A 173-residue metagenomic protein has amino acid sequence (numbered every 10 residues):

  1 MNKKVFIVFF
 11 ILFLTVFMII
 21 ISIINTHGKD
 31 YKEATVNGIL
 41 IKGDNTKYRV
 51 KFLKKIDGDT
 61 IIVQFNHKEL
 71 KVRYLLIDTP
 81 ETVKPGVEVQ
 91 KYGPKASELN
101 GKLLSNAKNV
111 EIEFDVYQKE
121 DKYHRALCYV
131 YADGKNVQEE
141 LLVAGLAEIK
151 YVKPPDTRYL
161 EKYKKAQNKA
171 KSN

Functional and structural regions predicted by a protein language model:
N2-N173: Small beta-barrel nucleic-acid-binding modules, primarily SNase/OB-fold domains and secondarily Tudor-like barrels
